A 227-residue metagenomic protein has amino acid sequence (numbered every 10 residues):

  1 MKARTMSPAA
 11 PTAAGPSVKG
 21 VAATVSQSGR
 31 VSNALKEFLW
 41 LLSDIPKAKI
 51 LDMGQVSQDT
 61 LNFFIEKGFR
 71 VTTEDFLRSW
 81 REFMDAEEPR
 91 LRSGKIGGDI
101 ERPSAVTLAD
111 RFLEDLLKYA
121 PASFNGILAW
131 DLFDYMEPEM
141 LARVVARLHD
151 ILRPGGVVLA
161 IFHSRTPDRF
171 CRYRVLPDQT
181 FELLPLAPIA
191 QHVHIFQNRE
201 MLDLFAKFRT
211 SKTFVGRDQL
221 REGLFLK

Functional and structural regions predicted by a protein language model:
K2-A48, S57-L116, V157-K227: Class I (Rossmann-like) S-adenosyl-L-methionine-dependent methyltransferase catalytic domain, capturing the SAM-binding
L42-S43, E137, H149: N-terminal cationic-hydrophobic initiation segments that often serve targeting/anchoring roles
D52-M53: Class I SAM-dependent methyltransferase core
T60, M140-L141: Residues at alpha-helix caps and immediate loop-helix transition turns in enzyme cores, especially N- and C-cap
E114, F124-M140: A short SAM/SAH-binding and catalytic strip from SAM-dependent methyltransferases
A142-V157: A short glycine-rich, Lys/Arg-flanked "PGG" loop and its adjoining helix->strand segment in the class I
